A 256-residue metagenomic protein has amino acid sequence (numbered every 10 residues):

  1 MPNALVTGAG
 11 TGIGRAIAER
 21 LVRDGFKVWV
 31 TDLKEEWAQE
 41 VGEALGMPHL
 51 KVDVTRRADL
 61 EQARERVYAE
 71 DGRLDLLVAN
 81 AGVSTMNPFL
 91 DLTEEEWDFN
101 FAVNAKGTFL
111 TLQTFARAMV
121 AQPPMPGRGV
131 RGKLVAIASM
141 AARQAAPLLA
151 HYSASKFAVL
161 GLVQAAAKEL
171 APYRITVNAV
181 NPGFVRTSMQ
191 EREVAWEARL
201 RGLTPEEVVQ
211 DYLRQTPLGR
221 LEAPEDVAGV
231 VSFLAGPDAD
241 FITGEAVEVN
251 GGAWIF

Functional and structural regions predicted by a protein language model:
V78, A171, T176, I242-G244: Short, small/polar-rich loop/turn modules that mediate ligand/substrate recognition or access, typified
P88-F89, E96-F101, Y212: Substrate-binding pocket helix/loop in short-chain dehydrogenase/reductase
L90, Q144-A150, P172-Y173, S188 (+2 more regions): Active-site loop immediately N-terminal to the catalytic Tyr-X3-Lys motif of short-chain dehydrogenase/reductase
L112, S155, V163: Active-site helix of classical SDR
R117, K168-E169, D240: Alpha-helical segment proximal to the catalytic Tyr-Lys
S139: Residue(s) in the substrate-gating loop at a strand-loop-helix junction that position the organic substrate next
Q144, R220, S232, T243-F256: Short C-terminal tail/terminal secondary-structure segment of NAD(P)H-dependent dehydrogenase/reductase domains
